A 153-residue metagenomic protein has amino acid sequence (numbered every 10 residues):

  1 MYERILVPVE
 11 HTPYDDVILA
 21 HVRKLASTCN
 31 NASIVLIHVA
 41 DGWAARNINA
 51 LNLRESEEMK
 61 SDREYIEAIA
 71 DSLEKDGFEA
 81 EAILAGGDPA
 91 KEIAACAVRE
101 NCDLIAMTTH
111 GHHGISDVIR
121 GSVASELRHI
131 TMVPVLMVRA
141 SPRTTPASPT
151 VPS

Functional and structural regions predicted by a protein language model:
M1, K24, D71-I105, P142-S153: Structural beta-alpha unit
M1-N49, S153: Small/aliphatic-rich secondary-structure junction motif
R4, C96-S153: Gly/Ser-rich helix-loop-strand patches that form or flank binding pockets for ribonucleotide-derived cofactors
V17, E92, G114: Phosphate- and divalent-cation-binding pockets in alpha/beta enzyme and binding domains that engage nucleotide-derived
H21, E58-I69, E92: Short, solvent-exposed amphipathic alpha-helices that sit in or adjacent to ligand/effector-binding or catalytic
V35-I37, E81-A85, L136: General small-molecule cofactor/ligand-binding pocket signal
I37-E64, R143-S153: Acidic, proline/glycine-rich short linear motifs
